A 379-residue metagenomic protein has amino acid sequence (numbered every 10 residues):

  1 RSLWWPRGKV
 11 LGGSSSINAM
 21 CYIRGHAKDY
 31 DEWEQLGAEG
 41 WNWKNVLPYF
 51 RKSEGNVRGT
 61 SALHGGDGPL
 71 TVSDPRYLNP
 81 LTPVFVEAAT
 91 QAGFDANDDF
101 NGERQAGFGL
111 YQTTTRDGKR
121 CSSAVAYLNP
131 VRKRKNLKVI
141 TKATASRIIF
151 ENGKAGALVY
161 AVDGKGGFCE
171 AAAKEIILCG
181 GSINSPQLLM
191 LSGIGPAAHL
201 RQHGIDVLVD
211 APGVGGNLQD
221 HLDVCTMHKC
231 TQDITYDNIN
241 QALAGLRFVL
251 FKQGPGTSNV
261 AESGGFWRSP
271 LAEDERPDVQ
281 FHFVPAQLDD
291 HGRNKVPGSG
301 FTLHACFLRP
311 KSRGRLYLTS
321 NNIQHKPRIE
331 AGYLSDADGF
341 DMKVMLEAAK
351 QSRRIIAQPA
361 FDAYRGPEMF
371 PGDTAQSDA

Functional and structural regions predicted by a protein language model:
R1-K52, L208-G213, H221-C230: N-terminal glycine-rich phosphate/pyrophosphate-binding loop and immediately adjacent elements
H26-D29, N42, L81-F85, S123-Y127 (+4 more regions): Stable alpha-helical elements in mature extracytoplasmic
A27-Q35, F150, G314-L316, K326-E330: Cytochrome P450 core scaffold surrounding the K-helix E-X-X-R motif and the conserved "meander" helix-loop region
E34-G156, A161, A173, C225-A244 (+2 more regions): Conserved redox-cofactor binding core of oxidoreductases
L47, S53-N101, G109-Y111, T231 (+1 more regions): FAD-dependent oxidoreductase catalytic-site/capping-region signature
N97, K138-I140, D206-D210, H282: General small-molecule cofactor/ligand-binding pocket signal
I148-E151, A155-F248, G254-P255, N321: Glycine-rich loop(s) and the adjacent beta-strand/alpha-helix scaffold that form part
